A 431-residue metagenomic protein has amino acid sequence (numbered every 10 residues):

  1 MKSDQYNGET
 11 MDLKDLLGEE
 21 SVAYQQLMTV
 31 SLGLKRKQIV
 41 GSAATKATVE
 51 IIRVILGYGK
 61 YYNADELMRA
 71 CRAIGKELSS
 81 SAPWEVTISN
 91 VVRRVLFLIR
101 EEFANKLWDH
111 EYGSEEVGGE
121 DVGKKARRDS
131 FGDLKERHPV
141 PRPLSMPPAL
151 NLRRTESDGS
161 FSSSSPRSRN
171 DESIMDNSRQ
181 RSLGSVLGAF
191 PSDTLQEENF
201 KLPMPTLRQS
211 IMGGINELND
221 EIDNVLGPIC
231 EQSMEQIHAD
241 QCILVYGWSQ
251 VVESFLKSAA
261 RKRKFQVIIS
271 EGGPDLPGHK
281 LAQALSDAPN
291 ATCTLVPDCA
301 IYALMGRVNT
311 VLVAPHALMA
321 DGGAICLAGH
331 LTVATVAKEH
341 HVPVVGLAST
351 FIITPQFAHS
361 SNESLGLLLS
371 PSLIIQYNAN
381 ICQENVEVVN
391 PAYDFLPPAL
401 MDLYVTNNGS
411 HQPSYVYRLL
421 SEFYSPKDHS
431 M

Functional and structural regions predicted by a protein language model:
K2-S168, M175-Q180: Long amphipathic alpha-helical segments
M28-L34, M212-I215, K262-Q266, V313-M319: Glycine/charged-rich beta-loop-alpha catalytic/anionic-binding loops adjacent to active sites
V91-W108, P191-N219: Helix-enriched interaction subdomains in cytosolic or periplasmic regions, typified by TIR/SEFIR signaling/NADase cores
E136-P139, P148-G159, P166-E198, E253-S254 (+2 more regions): Conserved phosphate- and dinucleotide-binding cores of soluble alpha/beta proteins, encompassing both enzyme active
N216-E221, Q241-C242, I269-G272, A320-A324: Flexible, glycine/proline-enriched loop segments at strand-loop-helix junctions that form or flank small-ligand binding
E221-H238: A short, well-structured juxtamembrane/interface segment
I237-Q241, K262: Short helix-loop-beta connector
C242-E253, P274: Gly/Ser/Thr-rich loops at beta-strand to alpha-helix junctions that form or flank small-molecule/cofactor-binding
